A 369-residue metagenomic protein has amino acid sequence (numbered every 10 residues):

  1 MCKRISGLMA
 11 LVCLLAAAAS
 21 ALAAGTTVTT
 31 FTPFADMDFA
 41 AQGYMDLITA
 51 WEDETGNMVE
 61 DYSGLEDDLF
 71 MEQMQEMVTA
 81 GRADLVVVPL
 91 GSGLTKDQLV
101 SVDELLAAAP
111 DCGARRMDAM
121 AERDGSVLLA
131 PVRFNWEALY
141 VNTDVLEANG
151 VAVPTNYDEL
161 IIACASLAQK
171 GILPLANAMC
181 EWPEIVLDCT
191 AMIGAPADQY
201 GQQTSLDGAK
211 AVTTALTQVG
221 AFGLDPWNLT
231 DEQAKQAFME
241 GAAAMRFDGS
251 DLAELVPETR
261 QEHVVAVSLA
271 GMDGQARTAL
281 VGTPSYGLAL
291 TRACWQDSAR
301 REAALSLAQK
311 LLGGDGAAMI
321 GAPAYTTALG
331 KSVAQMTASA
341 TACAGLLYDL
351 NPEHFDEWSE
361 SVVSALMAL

Functional and structural regions predicted by a protein language model:
G7, A21-S92, Q275: Conserved N-terminal structural module of periplasmic/extracytoplasmic solute-binding proteins
T49, A148-N149, E258-T327: Extracytoplasmic/periplasmic substrate-recognition and gating elements
Q75-M77, A83-D84, A109-D144, P174 (+1 more regions): A structural signal for short loop-to-beta-strand junctions that line the ligand-binding cleft of periplasmic/secreted
V88-E137, I161, D188, D207 (+1 more regions): Hinge/lid segment of periplasmic solute-binding proteins
D103-R115, G194-T214, T259, G271-L280: Short, solvent-exposed loop/beta-turn-alpha elements that line the ligand-binding surface or hinge of extracytoplasmic
E122, G282, G321-L369: C-terminal capping/gating helix-and-loop segments adjacent to ligand/active sites or protein-protein/ligand interfaces
L128-A130, E137, I161-Q202, A243: Extracytoplasmic/periplasmic solute-binding protein
C164-L167, G201-T230: Glycine-centered hinge/linker elements that transmit conformational signals in sensory and ligand-binding systems
